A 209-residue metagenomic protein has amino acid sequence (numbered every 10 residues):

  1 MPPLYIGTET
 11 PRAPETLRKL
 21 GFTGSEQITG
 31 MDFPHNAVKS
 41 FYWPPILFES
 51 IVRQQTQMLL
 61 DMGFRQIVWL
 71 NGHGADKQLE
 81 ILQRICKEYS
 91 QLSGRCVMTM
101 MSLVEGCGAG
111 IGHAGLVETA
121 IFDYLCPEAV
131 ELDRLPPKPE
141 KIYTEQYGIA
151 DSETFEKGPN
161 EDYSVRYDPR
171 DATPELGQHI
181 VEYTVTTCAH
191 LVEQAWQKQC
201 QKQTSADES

Functional and structural regions predicted by a protein language model:
M1-V68, G72-S209: Extended, histidine- and acidic-residue-enriched regions that form the cofactor-binding/catalytic faces
